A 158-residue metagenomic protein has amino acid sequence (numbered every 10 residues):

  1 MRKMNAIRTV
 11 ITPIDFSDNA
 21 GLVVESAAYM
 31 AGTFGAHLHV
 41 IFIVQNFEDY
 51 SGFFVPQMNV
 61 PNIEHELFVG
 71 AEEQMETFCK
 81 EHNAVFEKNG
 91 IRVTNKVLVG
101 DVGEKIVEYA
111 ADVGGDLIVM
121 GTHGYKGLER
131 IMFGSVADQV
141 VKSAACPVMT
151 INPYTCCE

Functional and structural regions predicted by a protein language model:
M1-N5, K80-I118, T155-E158: Structural beta-alpha unit
R2-P61, C156: Small/aliphatic-rich secondary-structure junction motif
A6, E108-E158: Gly/Ser-rich helix-loop-strand patches that form or flank binding pockets for ribonucleotide-derived cofactors
V23, Q74-C79: Short, well-ordered amphipathic alpha-helical segments that serve as non-catalytic structural scaffolds within diverse
A27, F53, H82, I106 (+1 more regions): Aromatic/hydrophobic pocket-lining residues that form π-stacking "cages" and hydrophobic walls in ligand
M30, A36-H37, I91, G115 (+1 more regions): Short glycine/serine/threonine/alanine-rich loop segments
I41, T94-L98, M149: General small-molecule cofactor/ligand-binding pocket signal
N59-Q74: A short acidic, glycine-rich active-site loop that binds or catalyzes chemistry on phosphate/adenosine moieties
